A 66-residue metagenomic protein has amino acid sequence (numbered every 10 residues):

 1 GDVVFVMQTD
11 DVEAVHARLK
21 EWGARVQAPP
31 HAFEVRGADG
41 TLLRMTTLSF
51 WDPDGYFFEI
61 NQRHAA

Functional and structural regions predicted by a protein language model:
G1-D54: Vicinal oxygen chelate
E34, H64-A66: A short acidic/small-residue loop/turn micro-motif
